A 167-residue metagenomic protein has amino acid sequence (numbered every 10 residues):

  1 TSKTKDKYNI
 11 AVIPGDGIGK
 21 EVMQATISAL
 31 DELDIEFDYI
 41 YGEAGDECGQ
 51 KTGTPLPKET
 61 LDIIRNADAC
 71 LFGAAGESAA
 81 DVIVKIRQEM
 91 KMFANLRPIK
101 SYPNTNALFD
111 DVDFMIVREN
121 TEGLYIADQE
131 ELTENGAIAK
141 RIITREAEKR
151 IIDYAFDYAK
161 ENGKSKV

Functional and structural regions predicted by a protein language model:
T1-G17, D38, D46-V167: Anion-binding alpha/beta catalytic cores of soluble intermediary-metabolism enzymes, centered on
I13-D38: N-terminal G-site helix/loop of the GST-like fold
G42: A short, conserved beta-to-alpha structural element at the edge of catalytic cores that scaffolds binding
